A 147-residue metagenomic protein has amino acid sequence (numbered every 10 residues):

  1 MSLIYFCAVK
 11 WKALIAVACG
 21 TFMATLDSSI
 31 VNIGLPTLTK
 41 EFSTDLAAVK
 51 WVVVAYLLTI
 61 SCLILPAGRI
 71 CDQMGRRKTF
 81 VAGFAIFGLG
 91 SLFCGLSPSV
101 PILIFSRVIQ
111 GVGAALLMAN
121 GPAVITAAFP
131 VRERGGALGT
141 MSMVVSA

Functional and structural regions predicted by a protein language model:
L3-A147: Transmembrane-helix bundle of Major Facilitator Superfamily
